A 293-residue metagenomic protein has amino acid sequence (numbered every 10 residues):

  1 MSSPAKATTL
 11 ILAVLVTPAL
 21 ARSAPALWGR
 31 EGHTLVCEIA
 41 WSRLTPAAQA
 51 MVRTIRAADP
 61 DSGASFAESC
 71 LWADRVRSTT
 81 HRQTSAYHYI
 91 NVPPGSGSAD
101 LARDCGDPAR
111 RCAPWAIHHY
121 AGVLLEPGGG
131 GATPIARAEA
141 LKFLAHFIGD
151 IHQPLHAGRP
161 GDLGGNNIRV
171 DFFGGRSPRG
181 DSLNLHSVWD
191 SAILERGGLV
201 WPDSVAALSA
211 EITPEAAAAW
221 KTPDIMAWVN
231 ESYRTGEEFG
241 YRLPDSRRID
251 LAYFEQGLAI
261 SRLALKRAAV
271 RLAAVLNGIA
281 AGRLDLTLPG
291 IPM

Functional and structural regions predicted by a protein language model:
M1-T9: Bacterial N-terminal signal peptides that target proteins for export
T8-A19: Bacterial N-terminal signal peptides
S23-F147, P154-M293: N-terminal, motif-rich segments that launch catalysis or mediate targeting to/interaction with membranes, typified by
